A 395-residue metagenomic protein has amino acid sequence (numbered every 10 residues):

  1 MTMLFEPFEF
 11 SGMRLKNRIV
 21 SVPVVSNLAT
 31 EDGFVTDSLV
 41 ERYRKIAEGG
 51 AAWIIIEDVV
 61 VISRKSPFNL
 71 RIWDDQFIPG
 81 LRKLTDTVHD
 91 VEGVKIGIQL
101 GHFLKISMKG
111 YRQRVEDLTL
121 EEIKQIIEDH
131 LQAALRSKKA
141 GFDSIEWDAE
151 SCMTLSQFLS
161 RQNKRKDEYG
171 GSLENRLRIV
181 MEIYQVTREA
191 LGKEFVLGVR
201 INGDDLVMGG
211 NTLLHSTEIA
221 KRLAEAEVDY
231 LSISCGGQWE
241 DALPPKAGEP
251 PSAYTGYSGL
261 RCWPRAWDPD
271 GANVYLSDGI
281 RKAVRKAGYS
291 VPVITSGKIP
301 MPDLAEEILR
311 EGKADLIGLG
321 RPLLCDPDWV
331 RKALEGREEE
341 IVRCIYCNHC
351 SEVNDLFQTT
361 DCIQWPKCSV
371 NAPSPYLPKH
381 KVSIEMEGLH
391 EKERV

Functional and structural regions predicted by a protein language model:
M1-V395: Flavin-dependent oxidoreductase catalytic cores
